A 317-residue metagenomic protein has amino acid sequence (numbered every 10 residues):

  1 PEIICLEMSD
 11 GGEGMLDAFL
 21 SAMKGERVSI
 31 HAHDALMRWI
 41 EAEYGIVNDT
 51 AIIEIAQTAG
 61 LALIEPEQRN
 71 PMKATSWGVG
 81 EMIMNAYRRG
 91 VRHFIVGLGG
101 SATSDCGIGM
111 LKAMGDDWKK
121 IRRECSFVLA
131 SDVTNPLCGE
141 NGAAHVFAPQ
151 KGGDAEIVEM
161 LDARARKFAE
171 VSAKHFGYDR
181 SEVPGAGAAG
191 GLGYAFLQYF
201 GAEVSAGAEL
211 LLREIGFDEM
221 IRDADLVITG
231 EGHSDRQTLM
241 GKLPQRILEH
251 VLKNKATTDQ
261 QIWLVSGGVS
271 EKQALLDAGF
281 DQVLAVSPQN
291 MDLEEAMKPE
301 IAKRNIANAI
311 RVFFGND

Functional and structural regions predicted by a protein language model:
P1-D317: N-terminal loops that bind phosphate or other acidic moieties and the adjacent beta-alpha structural core
